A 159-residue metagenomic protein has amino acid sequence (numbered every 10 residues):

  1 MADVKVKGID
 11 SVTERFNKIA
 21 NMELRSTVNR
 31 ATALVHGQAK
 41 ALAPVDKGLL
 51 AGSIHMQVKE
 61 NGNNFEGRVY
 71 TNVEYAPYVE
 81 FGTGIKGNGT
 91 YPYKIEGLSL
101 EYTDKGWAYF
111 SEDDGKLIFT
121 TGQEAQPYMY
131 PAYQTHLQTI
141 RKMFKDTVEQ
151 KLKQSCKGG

Functional and structural regions predicted by a protein language model:
M1-A76, K86-G159: Short, Lys/Arg-rich flexible segments
V79-T83: Short, conserved beta-strand/beta-arch hydrophobic-aromatic motifs that form part of recognition grooves or interface
